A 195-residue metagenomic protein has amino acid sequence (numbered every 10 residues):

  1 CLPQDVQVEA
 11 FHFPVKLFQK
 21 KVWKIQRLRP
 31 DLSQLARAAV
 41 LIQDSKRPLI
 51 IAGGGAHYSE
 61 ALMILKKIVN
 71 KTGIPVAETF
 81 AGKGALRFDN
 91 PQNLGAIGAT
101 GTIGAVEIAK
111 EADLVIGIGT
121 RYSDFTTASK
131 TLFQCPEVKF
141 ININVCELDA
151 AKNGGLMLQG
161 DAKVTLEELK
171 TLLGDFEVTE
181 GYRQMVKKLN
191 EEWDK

Functional and structural regions predicted by a protein language model:
C1-P3, Q26, V40, E137-K195: Phosphate/pyrophosphate-binding active-site segments
L2-V8, G54-A56, E147: Glycine-rich beta-alpha junction loops
Q4-L32, Y182-M185, W193: Aromatic-enriched
Q7, G82-R87, S123-D124, E147-A151 (+1 more regions): Short gly/pro/ser/thr-enriched loop/turn and capping motifs at secondary-structure boundaries
V15-L17, L62-G73, K130-C135, L156-M157: Short, solvent-exposed amphipathic alpha-helical segments in soluble enzyme and RNA/protein-processing domains
W23-R29, F88-G101, A151-V164: Short beta-strand elements at the ligand-binding edges of bilobed clamshell
P30, R37-V115: Anionic-ligand anchoring segments at beta-strand to alpha-helix junctions in alpha/beta enzyme folds, i.e., glycine
G98-D149: Phosphate/diphosphate-binding loops
